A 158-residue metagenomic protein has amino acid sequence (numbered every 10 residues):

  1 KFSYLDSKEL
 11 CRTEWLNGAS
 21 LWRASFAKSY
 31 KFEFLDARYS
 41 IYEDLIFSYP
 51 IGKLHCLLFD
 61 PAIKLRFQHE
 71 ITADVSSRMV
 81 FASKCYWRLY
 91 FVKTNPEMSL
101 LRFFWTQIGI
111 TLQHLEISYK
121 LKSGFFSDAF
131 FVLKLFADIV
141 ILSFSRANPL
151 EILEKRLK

Functional and structural regions predicted by a protein language model:
S3-W22, S40, D74: A recurrent flexible, glycine/aromatic-enriched loop bordering the glycosyltransferase active site that acts as
T13-A27, L45, L57, L65: Short glycine- and hydrophobic/aromatic-rich loop-to-beta-strand nucleating segment in the catalytic cores
N17, A37-Y49: Acidic donor-binding loop at a coil-to-helix junction in glycosyltransferase catalytic cores that engages
K28-S29, M98: Short helix-loop capping/hinge motifs at secondary-structure junctions, enriched in acidic/polar residues
Y30, K53-L54: Structured helix-beta-strand junction loops
L35-D36, C56-R78, W87-F91: Active-site donor/metal-binding and catalytic loop motifs of nucleotide-sugar-dependent glycosylation enzymes
R78-W87, E97-K158: Non-catalytic, C-terminal membrane-associated alpha-helical segments of glycosyltransferases
